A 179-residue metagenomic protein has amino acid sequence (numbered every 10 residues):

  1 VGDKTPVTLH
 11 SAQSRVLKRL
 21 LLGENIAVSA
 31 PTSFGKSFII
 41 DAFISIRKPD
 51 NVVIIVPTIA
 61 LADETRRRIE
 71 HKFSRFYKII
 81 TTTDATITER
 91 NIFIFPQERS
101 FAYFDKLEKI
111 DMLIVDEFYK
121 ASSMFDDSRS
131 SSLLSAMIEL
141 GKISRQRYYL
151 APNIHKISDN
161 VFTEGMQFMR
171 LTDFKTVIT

Functional and structural regions predicted by a protein language model:
V1-T179: N-terminal helicase ATP-binding lobe
